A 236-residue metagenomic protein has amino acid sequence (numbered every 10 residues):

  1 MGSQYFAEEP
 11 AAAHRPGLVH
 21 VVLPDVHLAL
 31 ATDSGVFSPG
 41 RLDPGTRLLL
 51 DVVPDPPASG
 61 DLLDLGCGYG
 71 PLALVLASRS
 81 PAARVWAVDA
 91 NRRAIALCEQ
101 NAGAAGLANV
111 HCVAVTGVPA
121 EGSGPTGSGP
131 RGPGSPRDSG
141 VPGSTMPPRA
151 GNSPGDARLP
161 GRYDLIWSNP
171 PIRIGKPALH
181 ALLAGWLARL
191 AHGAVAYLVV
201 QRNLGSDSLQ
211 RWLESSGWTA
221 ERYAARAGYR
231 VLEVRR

Functional and structural regions predicted by a protein language model:
M1-D25, S34-P39: N-terminal auxiliary segments of SAM/dcSAM-dependent transferases
S3-E8, A12-R15, V200-R236: Class I S-adenosyl-L-methionine
D33-D51: Conserved SAM-binding loop and adjacent beta-strand
L48-S123, G143, R149-S168, L179: Conserved SAM/SAH cofactor-binding pocket of Class I
S123-P136, P142, P147: Compositionally biased, low-complexity flexible segments
I172-I174, A178, Q201-S206: Short "lid" loop at the C-terminus of a central beta-strand within the Rossmann-like core of SAM-dependent
H180-H192: A short glycine-rich, Lys/Arg-flanked "PGG" loop and its adjoining helix->strand segment in the class I
G193-V200: Conserved beta-strand signature within the Rossmann-like core of class I S-adenosyl-L-methionine
